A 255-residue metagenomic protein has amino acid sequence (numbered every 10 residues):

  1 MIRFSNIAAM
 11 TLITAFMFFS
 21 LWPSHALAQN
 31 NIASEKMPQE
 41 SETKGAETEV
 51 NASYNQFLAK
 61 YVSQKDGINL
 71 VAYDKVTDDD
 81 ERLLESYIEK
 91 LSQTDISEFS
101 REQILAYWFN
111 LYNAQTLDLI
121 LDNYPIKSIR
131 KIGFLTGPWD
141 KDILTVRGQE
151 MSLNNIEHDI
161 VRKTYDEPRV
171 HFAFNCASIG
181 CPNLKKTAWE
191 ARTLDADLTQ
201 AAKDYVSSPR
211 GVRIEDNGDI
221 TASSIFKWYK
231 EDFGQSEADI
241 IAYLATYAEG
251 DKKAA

Functional and structural regions predicted by a protein language model:
M1-L12: Bacterial N-terminal signal peptides that target proteins for export
M10-S20: Bacterial N-terminal signal peptides
A26-A28: Boundary at the C-terminal end of the N-terminal hydrophobic targeting segment
N30-F109, N113-A255: Interaction/scaffold regions that mediate signaling and macromolecular assembly across diverse proteins
